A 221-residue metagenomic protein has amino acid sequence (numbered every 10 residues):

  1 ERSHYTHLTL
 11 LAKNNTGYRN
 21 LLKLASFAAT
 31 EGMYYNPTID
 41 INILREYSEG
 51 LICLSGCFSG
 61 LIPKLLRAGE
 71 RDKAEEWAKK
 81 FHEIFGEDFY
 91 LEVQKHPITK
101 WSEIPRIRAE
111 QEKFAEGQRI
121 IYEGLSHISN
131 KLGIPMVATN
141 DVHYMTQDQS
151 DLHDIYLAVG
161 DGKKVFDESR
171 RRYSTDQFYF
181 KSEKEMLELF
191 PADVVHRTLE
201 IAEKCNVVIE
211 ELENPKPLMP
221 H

Functional and structural regions predicted by a protein language model:
E1-H221: Phosphodiester-processing cores and adjacent nucleic acid-binding clamps
